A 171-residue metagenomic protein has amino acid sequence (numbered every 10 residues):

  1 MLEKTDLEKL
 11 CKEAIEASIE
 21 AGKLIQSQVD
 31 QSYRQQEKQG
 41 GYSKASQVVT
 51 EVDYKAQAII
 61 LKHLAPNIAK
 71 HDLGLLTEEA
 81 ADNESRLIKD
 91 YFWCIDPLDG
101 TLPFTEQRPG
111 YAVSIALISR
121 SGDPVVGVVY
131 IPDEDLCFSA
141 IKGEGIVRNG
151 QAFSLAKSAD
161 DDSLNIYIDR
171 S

Functional and structural regions predicted by a protein language model:
M1-I95: N-terminal subdomain of lithium-sensitive/metallo-dependent phosphomonoesterases centered on the IMPase/IPPase/PAP
A21, I25, D53, L64 (+4 more regions): Residue-level signal for inorganic ion chemistry
T50, T101, S114: Ser/Thr-centric signal marking residues that sit in or immediately flank functional binding/regulatory motifs
E79, P97-D99, L117-S121: Generic hydrophobic/packing signal
A81, D99-L102, E134: Short, glycine/acidic-enriched loop or turn micro-motifs at the edges of active sites
F92-T105: Asp-based phosphoryl-transfer active-site loop
Q107-Y111: Catalytic core of PPM/PP2C metal-dependent serine/threonine phosphatase domains
S114-S171: Acidic beta-strand-loop-alpha-helix segment within the catalytic core of divalent metal-dependent phosphate-processing
